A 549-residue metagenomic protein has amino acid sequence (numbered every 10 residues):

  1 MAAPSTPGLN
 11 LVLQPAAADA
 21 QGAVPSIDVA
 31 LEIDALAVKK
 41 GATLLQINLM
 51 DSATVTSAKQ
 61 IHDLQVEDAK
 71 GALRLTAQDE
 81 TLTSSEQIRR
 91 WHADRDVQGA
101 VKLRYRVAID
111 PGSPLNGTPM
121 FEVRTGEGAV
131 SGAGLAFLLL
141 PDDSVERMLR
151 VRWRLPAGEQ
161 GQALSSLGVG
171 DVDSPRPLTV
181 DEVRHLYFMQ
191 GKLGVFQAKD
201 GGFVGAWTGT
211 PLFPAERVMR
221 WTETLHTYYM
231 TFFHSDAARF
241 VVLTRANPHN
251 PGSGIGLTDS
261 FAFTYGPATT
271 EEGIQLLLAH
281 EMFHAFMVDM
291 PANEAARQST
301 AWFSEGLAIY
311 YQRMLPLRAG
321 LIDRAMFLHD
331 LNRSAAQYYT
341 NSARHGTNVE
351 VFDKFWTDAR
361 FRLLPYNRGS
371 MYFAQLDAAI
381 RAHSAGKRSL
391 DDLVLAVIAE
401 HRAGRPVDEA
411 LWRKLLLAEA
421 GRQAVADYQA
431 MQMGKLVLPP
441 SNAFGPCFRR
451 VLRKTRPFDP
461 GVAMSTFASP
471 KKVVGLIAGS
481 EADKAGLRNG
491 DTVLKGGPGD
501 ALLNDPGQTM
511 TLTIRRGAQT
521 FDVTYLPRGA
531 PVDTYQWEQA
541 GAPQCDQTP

Functional and structural regions predicted by a protein language model:
A3-S5, N10-P15, I27-A30, E400-P549: Beta/coil-rich, acidic/histidine-enriched accessory regions frequently appended to metallopeptidases
V24-K59, L138-P156, A215: Surface-exposed beta-strand/loop patches in extracellular or lumenal glycoproteins
A53-F121: A surface-exposed beta-strand-loop module
S57-Q65, A108, L135-L138, E146-G168 (+3 more regions): Zn2+-dependent metallopeptidase catalytic core
V107-V145: Glycine/proline-rich low-complexity spacer/linker segments in large multi-domain proteins
G194-T300: Juxtacatalytic substrate-recognition/specificity segment
A295-S370, H383-S384, H401: Acidic/His/Gly-enriched intrinsically disordered linker/tail segments that often contain short helix/coil "MoRF-like"
G346-V425, M431: Pan-zinc metallopeptidase signature
